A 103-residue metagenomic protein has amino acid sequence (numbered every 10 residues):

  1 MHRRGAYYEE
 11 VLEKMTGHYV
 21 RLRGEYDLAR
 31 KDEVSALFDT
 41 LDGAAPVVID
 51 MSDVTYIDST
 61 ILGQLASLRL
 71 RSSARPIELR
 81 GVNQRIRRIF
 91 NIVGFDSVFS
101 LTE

Functional and structural regions predicted by a protein language model:
R3-A36, D53: STAS-typified acidic loop motif
L28-F99: Amphipathic alpha-helical interaction surfaces in cytosolic regulatory modules
L101-E103: Short, charged, intrinsically disordered terminal tails
